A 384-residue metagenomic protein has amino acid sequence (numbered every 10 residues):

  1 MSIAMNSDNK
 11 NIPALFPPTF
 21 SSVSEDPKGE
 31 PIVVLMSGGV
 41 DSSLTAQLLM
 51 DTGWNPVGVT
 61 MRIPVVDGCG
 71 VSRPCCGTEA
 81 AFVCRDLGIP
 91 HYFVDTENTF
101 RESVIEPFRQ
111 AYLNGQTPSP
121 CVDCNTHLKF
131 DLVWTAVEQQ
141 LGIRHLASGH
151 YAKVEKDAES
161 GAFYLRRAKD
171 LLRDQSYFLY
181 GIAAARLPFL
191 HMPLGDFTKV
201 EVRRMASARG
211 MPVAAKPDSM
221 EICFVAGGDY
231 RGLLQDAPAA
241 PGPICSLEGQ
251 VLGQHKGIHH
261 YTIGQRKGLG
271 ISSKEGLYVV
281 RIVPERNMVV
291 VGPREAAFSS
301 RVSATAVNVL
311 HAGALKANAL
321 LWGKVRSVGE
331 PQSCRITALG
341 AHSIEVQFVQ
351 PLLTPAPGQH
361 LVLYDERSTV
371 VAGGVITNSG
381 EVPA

Functional and structural regions predicted by a protein language model:
S2-Y180, H191, E201, V279: ATP-dependent adenylation/nucleotidyltransferase module used to activate substrates
F16, E25-G29, A147-A384: AMP-forming adenylation/ATP pyrophosphatase catalytic core
